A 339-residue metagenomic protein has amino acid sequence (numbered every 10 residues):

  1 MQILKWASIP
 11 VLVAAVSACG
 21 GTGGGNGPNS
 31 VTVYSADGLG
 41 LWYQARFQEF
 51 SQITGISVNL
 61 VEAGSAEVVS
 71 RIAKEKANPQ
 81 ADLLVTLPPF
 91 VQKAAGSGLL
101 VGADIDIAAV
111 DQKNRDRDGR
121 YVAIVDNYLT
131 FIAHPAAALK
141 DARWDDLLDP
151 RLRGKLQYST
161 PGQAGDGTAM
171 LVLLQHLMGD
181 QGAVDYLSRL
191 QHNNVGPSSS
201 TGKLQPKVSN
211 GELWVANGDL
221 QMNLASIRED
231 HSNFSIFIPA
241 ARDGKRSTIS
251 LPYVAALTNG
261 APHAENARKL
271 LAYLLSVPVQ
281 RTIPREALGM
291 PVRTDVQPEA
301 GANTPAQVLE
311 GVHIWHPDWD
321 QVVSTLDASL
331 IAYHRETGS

Functional and structural regions predicted by a protein language model:
A15-A18: C-terminal motif of bacterial Sec signal peptides marking the signal peptidase cleavage site
G20-G23: Bacterial signal peptide processing site
G27-A45, V61: Extracytoplasmic "Venus flytrap"
A36-Y43, A66-E67, A73, P79-L213 (+1 more regions): Extracytoplasmic ligand-binding site segments that recognize negatively charged/polar headgroups
Q44-L60: Short alpha-helix C-terminal cap/hinge motif
P88-A95, S209, W214-S235: A ligand-binding cleft/hinge motif common to bilobed small-molecule-binding domains
T130-A137, S250-H263, T282-R285: A bilobed periplasmic-binding-protein/Venus flytrap-type ligand-binding module shared by bacterial periplasmic
T258-H313: Mature extracytoplasmic/periplasmic domains
